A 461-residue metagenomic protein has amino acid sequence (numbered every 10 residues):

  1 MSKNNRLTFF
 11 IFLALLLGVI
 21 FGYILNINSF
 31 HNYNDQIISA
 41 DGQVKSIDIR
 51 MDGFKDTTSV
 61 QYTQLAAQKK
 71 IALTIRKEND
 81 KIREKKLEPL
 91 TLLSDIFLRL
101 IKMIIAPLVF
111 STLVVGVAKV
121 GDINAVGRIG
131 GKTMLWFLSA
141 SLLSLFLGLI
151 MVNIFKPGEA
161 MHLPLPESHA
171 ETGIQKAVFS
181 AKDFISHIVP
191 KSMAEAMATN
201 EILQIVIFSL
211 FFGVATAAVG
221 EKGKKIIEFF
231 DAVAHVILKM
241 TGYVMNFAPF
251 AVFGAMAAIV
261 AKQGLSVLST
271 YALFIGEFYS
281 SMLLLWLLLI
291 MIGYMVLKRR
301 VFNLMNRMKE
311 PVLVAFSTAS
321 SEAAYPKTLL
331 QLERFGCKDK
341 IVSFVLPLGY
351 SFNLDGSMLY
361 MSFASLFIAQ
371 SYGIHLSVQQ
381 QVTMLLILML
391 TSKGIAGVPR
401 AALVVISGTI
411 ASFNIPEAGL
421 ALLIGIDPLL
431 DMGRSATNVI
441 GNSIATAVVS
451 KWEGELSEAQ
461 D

Functional and structural regions predicted by a protein language model:
S2-L15, V19-N26, L98-I105, G121-N124 (+1 more regions): Signature of multi-pass transmembrane helix bundles
I27-T91, H169-T172: Low-complexity, proline/glycine-enriched hydrophobic segments characteristic of transmembrane helices
P89, G127-R128, F229, L265-L273 (+3 more regions): Membrane-water interface of transmembrane alpha-helices in multipass transporters/channels
I96, T133-L138, H169, F211-V214 (+9 more regions): Transmembrane helix-bundle signature of multi-pass membrane transporters/permeases
A118-N124, A160, G220-K224, A232 (+6 more regions): Juxtamembrane helix-boundary/capping and inter-helix hinge elements in multi-pass membrane proteins
A125-K132, K239-N246, R334-Y350, V378-Q379 (+2 more regions): Membrane-interface alpha-helices at helix entry/exit sites of multi-pass transporters
N306-M361, M389-L403, I426-L429, G433-V448: Alpha-helical membrane segments and immediately flanking helix-loop junctions that form or couple to the substrate/ion
S362-D461: Transmembrane alpha-helical segments and their short flanking loops that form helix-hairpins/helix-helix interfaces
